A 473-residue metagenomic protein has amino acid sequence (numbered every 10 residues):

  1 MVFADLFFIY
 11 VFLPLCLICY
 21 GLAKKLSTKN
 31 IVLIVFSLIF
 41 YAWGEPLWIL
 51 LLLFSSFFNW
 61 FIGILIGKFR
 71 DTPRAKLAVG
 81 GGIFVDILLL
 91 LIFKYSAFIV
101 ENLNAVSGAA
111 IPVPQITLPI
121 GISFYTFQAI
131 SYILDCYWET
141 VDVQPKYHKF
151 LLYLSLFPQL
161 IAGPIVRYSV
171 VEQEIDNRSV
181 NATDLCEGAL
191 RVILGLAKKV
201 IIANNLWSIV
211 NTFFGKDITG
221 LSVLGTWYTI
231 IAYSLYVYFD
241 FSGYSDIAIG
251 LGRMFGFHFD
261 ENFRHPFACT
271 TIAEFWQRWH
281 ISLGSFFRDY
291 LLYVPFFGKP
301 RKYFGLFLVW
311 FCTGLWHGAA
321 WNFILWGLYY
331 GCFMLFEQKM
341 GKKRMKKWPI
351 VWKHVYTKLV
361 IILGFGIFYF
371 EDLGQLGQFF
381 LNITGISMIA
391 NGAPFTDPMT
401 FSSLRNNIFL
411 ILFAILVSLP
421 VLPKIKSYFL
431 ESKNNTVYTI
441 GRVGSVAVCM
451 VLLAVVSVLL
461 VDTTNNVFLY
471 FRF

Functional and structural regions predicted by a protein language model:
M1-R472: Membrane-embedded transmembrane alpha-helical bundles that form the catalytic cores of multi-pass lipid-modifying
